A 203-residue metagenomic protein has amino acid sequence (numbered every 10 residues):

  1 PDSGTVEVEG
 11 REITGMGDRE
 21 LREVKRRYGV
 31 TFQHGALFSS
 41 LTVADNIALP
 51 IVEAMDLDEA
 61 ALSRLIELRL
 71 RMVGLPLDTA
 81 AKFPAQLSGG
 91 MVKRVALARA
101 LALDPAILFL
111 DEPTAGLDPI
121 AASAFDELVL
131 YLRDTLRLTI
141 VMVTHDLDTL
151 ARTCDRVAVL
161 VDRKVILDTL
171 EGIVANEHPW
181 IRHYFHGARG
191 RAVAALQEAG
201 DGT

Functional and structural regions predicted by a protein language model:
R11-E12, E59-D78: Conserved ABC ATPase "signature" region
I13-G29, I173-N176: ABC ATPase NBD coupling module
S40-P50: Short coil-to-helix segment of the ABC ATPase nucleotide-binding domain corresponding to the Q-loop/switch region
F83-L87, M91: Conserved ABC ATPase signature
A102-A106: A short, proline-enriched helix->beta-strand linker immediately N-terminal to the Walker B motif in ABC-type P-loop
L108-D111: Catalytic Walker B motif of ABC-type/P-loop ATPase nucleotide-binding domains
S123-L136: Helical segment within the ABC ATPase nucleotide-binding domain
